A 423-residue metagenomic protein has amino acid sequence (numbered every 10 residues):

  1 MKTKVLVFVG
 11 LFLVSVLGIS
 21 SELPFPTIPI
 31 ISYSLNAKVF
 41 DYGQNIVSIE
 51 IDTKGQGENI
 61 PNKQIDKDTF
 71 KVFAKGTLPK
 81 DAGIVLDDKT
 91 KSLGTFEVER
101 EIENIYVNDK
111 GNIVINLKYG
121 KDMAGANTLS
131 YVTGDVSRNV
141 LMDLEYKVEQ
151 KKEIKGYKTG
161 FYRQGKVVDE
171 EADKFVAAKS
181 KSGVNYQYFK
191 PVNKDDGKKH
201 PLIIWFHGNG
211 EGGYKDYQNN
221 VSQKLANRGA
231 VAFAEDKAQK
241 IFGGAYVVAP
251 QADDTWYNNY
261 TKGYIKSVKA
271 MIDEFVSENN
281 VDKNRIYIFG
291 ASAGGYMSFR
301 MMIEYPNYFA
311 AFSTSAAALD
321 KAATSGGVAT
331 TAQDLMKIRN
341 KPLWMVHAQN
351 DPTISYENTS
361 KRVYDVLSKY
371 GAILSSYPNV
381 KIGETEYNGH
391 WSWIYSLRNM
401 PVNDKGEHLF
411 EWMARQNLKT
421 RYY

Functional and structural regions predicted by a protein language model:
E22-G57, Q64-H200, R421-Y423: A domain-start/cap signature at the N-terminus of enzymes
K194-K198, W256-S292: Gly/Ser-rich "nucleophile elbow"/oxyanion-hole loop immediately N-terminal to the catalytic nucleophile in hydrolases
H200, I204-F206, S315: Alpha/beta-hydrolase
L202, N209-S267: Active-site machinery of serine-nucleophile hydrolases
F206-G208, H347: The conserved beta1-alpha1 loop
G243-A245, K337-L343: Short, proline-enriched alpha-helix->beta-strand connector loops that line the catalytic pocket of alpha/beta-hydrolase
N284-D334: Primarily recognizes the serine-hydrolase "nucleophile elbow" in alpha/beta-hydrolase and SGNH/GDSL folds
V346, N350-T353, E357-Y423: C-terminal catalytic histidine-bearing segment of alpha/beta-hydrolase fold enzymes
